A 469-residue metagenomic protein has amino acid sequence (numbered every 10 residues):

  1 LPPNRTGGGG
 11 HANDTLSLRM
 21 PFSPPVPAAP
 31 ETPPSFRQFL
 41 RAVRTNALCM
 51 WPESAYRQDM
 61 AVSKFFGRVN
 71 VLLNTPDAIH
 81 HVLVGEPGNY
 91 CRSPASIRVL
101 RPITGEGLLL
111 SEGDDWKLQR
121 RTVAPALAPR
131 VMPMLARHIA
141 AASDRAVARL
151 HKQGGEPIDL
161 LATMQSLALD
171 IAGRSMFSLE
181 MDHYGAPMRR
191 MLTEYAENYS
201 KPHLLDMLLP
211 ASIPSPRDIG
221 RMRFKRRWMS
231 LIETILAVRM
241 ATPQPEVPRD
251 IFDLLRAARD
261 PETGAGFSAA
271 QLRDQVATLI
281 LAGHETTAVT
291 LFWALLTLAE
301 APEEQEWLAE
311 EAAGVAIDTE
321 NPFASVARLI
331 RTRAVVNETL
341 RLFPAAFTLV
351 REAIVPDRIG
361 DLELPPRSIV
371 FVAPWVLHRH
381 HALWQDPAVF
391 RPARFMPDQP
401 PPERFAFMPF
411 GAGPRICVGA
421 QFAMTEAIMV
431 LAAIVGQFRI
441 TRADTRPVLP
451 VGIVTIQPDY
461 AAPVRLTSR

Functional and structural regions predicted by a protein language model:
R5, N13-L118, P133, R137-A148 (+6 more regions): N-terminal membrane-proximal hinge/A-helix region immediately C-terminal to the signal-anchor transmembrane segment
R5-M20, L48, S143-V147, T193-E194 (+3 more regions): Cytochrome P450 proximal C-terminal region
A12-P27, M50, C91-I97, D115 (+2 more regions): Cytochrome P450 heme-thiolate monooxygenase catalytic core
V26-S35, A136-A140, R190-E194, P245-D253 (+8 more regions): Cytochrome P450 I-helix active-site segment
R37-Q58, S230, T234, T319-G360: Conserved cytochrome P450 K-helix E-x-x-R motif and the immediately C-terminal K′/meander segment
T286-E311, Q421-Q437: Cytochrome P450 catalytic-core helices
V372-Q399: Conserved cytochrome P450 K-helix/beta-meander segment immediately N-terminal to the heme-binding cysteine loop
